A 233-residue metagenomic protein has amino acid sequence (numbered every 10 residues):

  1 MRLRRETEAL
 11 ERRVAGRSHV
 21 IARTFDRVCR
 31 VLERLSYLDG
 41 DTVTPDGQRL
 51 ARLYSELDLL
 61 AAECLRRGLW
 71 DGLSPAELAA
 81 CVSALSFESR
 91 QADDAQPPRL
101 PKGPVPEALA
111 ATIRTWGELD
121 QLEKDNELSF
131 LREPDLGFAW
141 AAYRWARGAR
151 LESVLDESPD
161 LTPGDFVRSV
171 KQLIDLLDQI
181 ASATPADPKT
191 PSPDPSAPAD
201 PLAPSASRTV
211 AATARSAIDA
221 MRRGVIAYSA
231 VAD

Functional and structural regions predicted by a protein language model:
M1-D233: Non-catalytic terminal extensions of ATP-dependent helicases
